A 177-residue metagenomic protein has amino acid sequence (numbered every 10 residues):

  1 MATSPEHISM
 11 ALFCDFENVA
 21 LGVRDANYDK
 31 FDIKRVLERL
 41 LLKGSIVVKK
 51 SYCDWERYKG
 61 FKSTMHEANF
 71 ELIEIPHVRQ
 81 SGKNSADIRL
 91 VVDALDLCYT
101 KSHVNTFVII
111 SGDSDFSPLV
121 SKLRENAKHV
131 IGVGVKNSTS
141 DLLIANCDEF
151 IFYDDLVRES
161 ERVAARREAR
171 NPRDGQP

Functional and structural regions predicted by a protein language model:
M1-Y99, L119-R124, H129: Domain-level signal for Mg2+-assisted phosphodiester chemistry and nucleotide/NA-binding surfaces in nucleic-acid
Y58-K62, V135-L143: Short, glycine/polar-rich helix-capping loops at beta-to-alpha or helix-loop-helix junctions that flank or form
L72, F107, V130, F150-I151: Short, well-ordered beta-strand core segments
P76-S81, G134-S138, D155-E159: Short, acidic/turn-prone active-site loops that include or flank metal/cofactor- and phosphate-binding residues
A86-D93, A145-N146, A164-R170: Short, surface-exposed amphipathic charged segments that create phosphate/polyanion-binding patches used for binding
T100, N105-S111, D115-G134: Active-site histidine-anchored catalytic micro-motif
V133, V163-P177: N-terminal regulatory modules in eukaryotic regulatory proteins
T139-A164: Contiguous mid-protein beta-loop-alpha structural module that forms a pocket-lining wall or clamp of enzyme active
